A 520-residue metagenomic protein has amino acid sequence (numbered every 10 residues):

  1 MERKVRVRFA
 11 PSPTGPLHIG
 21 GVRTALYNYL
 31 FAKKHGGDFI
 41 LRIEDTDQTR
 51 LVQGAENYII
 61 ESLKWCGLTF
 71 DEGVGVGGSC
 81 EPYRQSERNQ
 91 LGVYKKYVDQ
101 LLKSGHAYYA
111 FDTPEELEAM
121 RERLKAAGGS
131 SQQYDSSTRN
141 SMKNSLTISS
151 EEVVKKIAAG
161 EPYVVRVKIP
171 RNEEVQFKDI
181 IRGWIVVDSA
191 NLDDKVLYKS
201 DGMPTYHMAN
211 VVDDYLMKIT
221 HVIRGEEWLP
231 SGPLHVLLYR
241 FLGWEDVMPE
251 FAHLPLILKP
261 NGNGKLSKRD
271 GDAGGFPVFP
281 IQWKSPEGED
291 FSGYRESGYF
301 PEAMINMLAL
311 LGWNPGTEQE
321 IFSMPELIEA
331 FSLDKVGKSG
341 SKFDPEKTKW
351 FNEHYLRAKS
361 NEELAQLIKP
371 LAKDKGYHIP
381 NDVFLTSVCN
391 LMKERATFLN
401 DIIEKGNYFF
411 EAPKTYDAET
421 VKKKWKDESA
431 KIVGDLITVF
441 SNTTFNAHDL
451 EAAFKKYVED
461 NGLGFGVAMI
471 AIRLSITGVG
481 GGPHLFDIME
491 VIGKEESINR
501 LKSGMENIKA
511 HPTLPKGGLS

Functional and structural regions predicted by a protein language model:
E2-G129, P230-F241, A303: N-terminal Rossmann-like or analogous alpha/beta NTP/dinucleotide-binding catalytic cores that position adenine
E2-R8, K284-F291, E326-F331, P370-K375 (+3 more regions): Short amphipathic alpha-helical segments and their helix-coil junctions
V7-P13, I40-D45, M217-I223, P286-F291 (+3 more regions): Glycine- and acidic
N28, I59, L101, G105 (+8 more regions): Residue-level signal for inorganic ion chemistry
Y109, T113-D270, P277, D290 (+1 more regions): Active-site cores that bind ATP or allylic diphosphates and position pyrophosphate for catalysis
E245, E250-Y416, T477-K509: Catalytic adenosine-cofactor/nucleotide-binding cores of aminoacyl-tRNA synthetases and other
A365, T420-G481: C-terminal accessory/binding modules appended to enzymatic or scaffolding proteins
K516-G518: Glycine-biased, low-complexity coil/linker segments
